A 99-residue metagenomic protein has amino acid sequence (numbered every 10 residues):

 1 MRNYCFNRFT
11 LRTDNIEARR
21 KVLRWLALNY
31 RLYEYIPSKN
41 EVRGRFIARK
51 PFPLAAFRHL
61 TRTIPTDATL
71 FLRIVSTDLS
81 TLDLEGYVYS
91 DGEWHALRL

Functional and structural regions predicted by a protein language model:
M1-A27: Short, extreme N-terminal segment that most often corresponds to the first beta-strand
L23-L99: Charged interaction segments
